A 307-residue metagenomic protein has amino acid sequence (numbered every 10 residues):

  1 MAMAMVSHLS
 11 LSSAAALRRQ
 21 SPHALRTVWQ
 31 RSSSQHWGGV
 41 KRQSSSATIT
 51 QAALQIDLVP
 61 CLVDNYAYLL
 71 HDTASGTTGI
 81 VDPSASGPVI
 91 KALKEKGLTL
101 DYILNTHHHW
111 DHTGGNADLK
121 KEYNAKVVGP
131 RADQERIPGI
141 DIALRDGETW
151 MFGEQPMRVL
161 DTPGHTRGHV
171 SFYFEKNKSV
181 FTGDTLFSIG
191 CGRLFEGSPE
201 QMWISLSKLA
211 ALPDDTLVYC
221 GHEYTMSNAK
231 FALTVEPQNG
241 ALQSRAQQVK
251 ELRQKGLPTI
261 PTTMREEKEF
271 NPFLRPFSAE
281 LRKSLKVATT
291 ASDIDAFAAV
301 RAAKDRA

Functional and structural regions predicted by a protein language model:
A2-I49, S207-L217, Y224-A307: Accessory terminal helices/loops
S46-T99, F172-G183: Conserved beta-strand hairpin/beta-sheet module of binuclear metal-dependent hydrolase folds, prominently
L58, Y68-L69, T149-E175, S179-V180 (+1 more regions): Core dinuclear metal-dependent hydrolase active-site scaffold
V63, T78, A85-L160, K178 (+1 more regions): Active-site HxH/HxHxD metal-binding segment of metal-dependent hydrolases
L70, D82, H107, L119 (+7 more regions): Divalent metal-coordination and catalytic microenvironments
P83-A85, H108, A132-D133, H165-T166 (+4 more regions): Active-site metal-binding loops of divalent metal-dependent hydrolases
G190-T216: Active-site-adjacent loop/tail segments of enzyme domains
